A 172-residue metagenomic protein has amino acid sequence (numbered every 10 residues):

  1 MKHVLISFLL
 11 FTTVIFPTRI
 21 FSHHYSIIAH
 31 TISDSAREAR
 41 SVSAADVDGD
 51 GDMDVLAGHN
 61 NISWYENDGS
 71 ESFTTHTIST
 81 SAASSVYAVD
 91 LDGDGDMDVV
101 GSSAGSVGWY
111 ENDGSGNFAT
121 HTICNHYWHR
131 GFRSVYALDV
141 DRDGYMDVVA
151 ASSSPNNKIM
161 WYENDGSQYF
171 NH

Functional and structural regions predicted by a protein language model:
M1-V4: Positively charged n-region of N-terminal signal peptides that target proteins for export
S7-F16: Bacterial N-terminal signal peptides
F21-R37, E66-S81, E111-R130, E163-H172: Blade-edge motifs of beta-propeller repeat domains
R40-V47, S84-L91, R133-V140: Beta-propeller blade termini
D50, D94, D143: Acidic carboxylate motifs that coordinate Ca2+ or other divalent cations, activating on Asp/Glu
M53, W64-E66, S84, M97 (+4 more regions): Intrinsically disordered, low-complexity segments used as extracellular stalks/linkers and nuclear/regulatory IDRs
V55-G58, M97-S103, V148-S152: Hydrophobic beta-strand segments that make up the repeating blades of beta-propeller and related beta-repeat
I62, S106-V107, S154-N157: Short glycine/acidic-enriched loop and turn motifs that connect beta-strands
